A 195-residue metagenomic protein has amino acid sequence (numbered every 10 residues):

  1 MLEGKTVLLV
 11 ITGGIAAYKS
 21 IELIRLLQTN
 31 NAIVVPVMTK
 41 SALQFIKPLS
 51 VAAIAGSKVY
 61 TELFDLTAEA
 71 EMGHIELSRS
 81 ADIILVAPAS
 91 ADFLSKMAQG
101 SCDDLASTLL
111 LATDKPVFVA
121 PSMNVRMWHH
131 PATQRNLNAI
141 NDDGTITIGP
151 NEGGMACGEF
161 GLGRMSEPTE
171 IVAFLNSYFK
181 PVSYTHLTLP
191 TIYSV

Functional and structural regions predicted by a protein language model:
M1-V117, V125-P181: A cross-family phosphate/adenosyl-ligand binding-site feature
S122: Active-site glycine-centered loops adjacent to acidic/histidine catalytic or metal-binding residues that shape
H186-V195: Single conserved hydrophobic/aromatic residue that forms the stacking wall/gate of nucleotide- or nucleobase-binding
